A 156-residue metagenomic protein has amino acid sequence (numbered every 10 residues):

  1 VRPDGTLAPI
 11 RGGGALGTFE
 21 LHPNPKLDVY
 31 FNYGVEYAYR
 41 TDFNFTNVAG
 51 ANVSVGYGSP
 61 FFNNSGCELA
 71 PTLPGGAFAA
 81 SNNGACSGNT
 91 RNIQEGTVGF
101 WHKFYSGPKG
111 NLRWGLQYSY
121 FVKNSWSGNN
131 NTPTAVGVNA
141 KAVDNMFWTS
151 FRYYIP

Functional and structural regions predicted by a protein language model:
V1-L7, R40-T90, S125-K141: Solvent-exposed loop segments that connect transmembrane elements
P9-A15, N92-G96, K141-F147: Residues that define the transmembrane beta-barrel architecture of outer-membrane proteins
G14-T46, G96: Loop/turn-rich, solvent-exposed surfaces of beta-rich toroidal or solenoidal domains
A15-L21, V98-H102, L116-Y118, T149-Y153: Residues on the lipid-exposed face of transmembrane beta-strands in outer-membrane beta-barrel proteins
K26, Y105-W114, P156: Short loop/turn motifs that connect adjacent beta-strands in outer-membrane beta-barrel proteins
V29-F31, G96, L112-L116, F147-T149: Transmembrane beta-strands of outer-membrane beta-barrel proteins
Y33-Y39, F104, Y118-N124, Y153-I155: Transmembrane beta-strands of outer-membrane beta-barrel pores
P108-K109, G115-T134: C-terminal beta-signal and adjacent terminal beta-strands/loops of Gram-negative outer-membrane beta-barrel proteins
